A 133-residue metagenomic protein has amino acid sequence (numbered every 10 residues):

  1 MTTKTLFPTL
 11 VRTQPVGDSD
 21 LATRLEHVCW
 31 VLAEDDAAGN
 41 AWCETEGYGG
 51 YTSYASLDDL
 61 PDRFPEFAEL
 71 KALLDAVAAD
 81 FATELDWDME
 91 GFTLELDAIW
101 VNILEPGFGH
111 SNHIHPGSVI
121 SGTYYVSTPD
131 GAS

Functional and structural regions predicted by a protein language model:
M1-D88: Non-heme Fe(II)/2-oxoglutarate
W87, E95-S133: Catalytic core of non-heme Fe(II) oxygenases with the double-stranded beta-helix
